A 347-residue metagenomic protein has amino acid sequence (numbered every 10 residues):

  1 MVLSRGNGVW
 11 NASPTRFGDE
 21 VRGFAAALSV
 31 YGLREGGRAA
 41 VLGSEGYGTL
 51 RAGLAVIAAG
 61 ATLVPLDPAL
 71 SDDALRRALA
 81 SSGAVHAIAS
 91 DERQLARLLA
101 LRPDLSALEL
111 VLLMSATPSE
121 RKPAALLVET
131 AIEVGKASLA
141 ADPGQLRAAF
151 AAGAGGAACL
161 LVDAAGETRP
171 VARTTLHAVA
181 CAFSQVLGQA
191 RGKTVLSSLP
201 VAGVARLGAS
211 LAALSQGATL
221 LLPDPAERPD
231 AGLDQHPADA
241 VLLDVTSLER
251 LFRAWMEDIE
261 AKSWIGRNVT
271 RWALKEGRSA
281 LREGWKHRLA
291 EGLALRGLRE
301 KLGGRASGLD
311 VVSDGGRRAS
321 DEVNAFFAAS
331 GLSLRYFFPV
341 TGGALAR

Functional and structural regions predicted by a protein language model:
V2-G32, G37-G46, L50, L54 (+2 more regions): Conserved AMP-binding/adenylate-forming core of the ANL superfamily
S29, Y47-L66, R76, F183-S184 (+2 more regions): Hydrophobic alpha-helical segments in the ANL/AMP-binding
V30-L33, P143-G156, L161-S198, V204 (+3 more regions): Conserved adenylate-forming
A40-L42, T49, G53, I57-A89 (+6 more regions): Short beta-strand->loop structural element characteristic of the AMP-binding/adenylate-forming
G43, L66-D67, E109-A116, D314: Short beta-strand elements of ligand-binding domains
L95-A158, A164-G166, T174-H177, T246 (+1 more regions): ANL superfamily adenylate-forming
H177-T194, V201-R282, K286-R288, G292 (+2 more regions): Conserved AMP-binding/adenylation subdomain of ANL enzymes
A294-R347: Conserved AMP-binding/adenylate-forming
